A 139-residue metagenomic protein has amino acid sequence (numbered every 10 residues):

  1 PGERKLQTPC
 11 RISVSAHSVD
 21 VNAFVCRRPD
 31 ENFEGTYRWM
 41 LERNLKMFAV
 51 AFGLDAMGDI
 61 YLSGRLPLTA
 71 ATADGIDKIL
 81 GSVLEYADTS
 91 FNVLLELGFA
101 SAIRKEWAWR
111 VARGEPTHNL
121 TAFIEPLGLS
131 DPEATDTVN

Functional and structural regions predicted by a protein language model:
P1-E31: N-terminal catalytic cores of peptidoglycan-degrading enzymes
L6, K46-F48, E96: Short loop/turn segments at connectors of secondary-structure elements within structured domains
S15-N22, Y37-W39, H118-F123: Short low-complexity stretches enriched in small and charged residues
N22-S63: Short, internal acidic amphipathic alpha-helical interface segments that mediate docking to partner proteins
P29-T36, G75, I79-S82, Y86: Short amphipathic alpha-helical segments
R38-K46, G81-N92: Short, intrinsically disordered, mixed-charge
L54-G81, T89-F99: Well-ordered alpha/beta subsegment
L95-V138: Short, highly charged C-terminal tails/helix-capping segments
